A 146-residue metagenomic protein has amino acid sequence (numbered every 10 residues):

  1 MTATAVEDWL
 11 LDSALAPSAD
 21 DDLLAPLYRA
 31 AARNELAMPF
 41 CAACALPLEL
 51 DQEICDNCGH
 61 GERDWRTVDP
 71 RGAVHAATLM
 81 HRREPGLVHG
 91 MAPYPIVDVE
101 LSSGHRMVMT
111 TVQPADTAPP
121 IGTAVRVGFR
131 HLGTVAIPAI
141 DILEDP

Functional and structural regions predicted by a protein language model:
M1-L36, L143: A broadly conserved sequence feature marking short terminus-proximal activation segments in nucleic acid-centric
W9, G104-P146: Well-ordered alpha/beta subsegment
E35-M38, Q52: Residues immediately within or flanking Cys/His clusters that coordinate Zn2+ in small zinc-binding modules
F40-A43, I54-H60: Short, cysteine/histidine-rich loop/knuckle motifs that typically chelate Zn2+
E49, E62-D64: Short functional micro-motifs and their immediate structural scaffolds
G72-H75, A124: Conserved hydrophobic positions within beta-strands
A77-R83, L132: Short, conserved beta-turn/loop elements at beta-strand boundaries and strand-helix junctions
M91-M107: Short, basic/aromatic beta-hairpin or loop at an interaction surface
